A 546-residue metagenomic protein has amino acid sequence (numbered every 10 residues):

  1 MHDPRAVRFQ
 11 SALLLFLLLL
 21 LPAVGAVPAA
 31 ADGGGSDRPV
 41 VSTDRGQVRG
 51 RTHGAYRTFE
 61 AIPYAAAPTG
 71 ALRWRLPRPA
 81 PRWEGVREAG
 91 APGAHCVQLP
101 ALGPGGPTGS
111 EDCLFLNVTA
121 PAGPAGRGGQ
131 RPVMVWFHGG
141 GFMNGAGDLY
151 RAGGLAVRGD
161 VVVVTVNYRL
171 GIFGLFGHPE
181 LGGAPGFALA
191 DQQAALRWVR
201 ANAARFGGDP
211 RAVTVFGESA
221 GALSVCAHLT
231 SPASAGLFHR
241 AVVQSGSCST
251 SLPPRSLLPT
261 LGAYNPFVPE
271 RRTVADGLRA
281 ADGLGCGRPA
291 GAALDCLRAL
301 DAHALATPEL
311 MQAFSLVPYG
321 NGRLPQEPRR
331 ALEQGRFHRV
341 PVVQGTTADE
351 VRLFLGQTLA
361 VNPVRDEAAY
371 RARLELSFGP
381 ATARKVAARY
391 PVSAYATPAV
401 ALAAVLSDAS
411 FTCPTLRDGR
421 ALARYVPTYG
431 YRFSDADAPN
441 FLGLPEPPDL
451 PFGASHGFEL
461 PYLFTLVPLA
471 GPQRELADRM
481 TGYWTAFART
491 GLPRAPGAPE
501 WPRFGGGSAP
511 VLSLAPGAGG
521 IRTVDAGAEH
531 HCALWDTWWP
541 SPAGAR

Functional and structural regions predicted by a protein language model:
H2, A29-L189, V467-Y483, T490-E500 (+3 more regions): Non-catalytic accessory segments of hydrolases
D3-A31: Secretory targeting and sorting signals
L102, A201, A227, A235 (+3 more regions): Substrate-access "cap/lid" subdomains that shape and gate the entrance to catalytic or ligand-binding pockets
C113, G183-A204, P269-L278: Alpha/beta-hydrolase active-site loop
P132, F206-E218: Alpha/beta-hydrolase fold nucleophile elbow
V215, V242-Q244: A short, hydrophobic beta-strand element of the alpha/beta-hydrolase
G217-A227: Glycine-rich nucleophile elbow surrounding the catalytic serine of serine-hydrolase chemistry
T412-R546: Mobile gating loops/cap/lid regions near enzyme active sites that modulate substrate access
